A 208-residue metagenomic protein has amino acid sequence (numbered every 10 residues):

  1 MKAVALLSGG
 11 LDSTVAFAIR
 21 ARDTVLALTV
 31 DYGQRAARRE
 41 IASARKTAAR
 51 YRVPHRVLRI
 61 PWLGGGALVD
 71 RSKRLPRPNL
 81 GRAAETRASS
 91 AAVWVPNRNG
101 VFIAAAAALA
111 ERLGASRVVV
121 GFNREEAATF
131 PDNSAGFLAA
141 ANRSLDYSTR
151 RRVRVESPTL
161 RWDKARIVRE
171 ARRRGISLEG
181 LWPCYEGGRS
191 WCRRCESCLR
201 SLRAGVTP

Functional and structural regions predicted by a protein language model:
M1-G175: ATP-dependent adenylation/nucleotidyltransferase module used to activate substrates
A104, G180-R203: Local cysteine-cluster metal-coordination motifs and their immediate loop/turn environment, predominantly Fe-S cluster
G205-P208: Short Cys/His-rich "knuckle" micro-motifs
